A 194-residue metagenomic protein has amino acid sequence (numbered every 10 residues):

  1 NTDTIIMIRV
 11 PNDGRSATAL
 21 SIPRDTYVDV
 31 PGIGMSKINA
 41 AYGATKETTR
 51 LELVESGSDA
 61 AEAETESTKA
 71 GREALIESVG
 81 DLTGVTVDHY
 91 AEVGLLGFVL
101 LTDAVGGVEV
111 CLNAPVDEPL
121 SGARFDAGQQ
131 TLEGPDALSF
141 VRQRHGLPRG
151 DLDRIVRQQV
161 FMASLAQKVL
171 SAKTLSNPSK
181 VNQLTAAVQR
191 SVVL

Functional and structural regions predicted by a protein language model:
N1-L194: Non-catalytic, solvent-exposed segments at the cell envelope interface
